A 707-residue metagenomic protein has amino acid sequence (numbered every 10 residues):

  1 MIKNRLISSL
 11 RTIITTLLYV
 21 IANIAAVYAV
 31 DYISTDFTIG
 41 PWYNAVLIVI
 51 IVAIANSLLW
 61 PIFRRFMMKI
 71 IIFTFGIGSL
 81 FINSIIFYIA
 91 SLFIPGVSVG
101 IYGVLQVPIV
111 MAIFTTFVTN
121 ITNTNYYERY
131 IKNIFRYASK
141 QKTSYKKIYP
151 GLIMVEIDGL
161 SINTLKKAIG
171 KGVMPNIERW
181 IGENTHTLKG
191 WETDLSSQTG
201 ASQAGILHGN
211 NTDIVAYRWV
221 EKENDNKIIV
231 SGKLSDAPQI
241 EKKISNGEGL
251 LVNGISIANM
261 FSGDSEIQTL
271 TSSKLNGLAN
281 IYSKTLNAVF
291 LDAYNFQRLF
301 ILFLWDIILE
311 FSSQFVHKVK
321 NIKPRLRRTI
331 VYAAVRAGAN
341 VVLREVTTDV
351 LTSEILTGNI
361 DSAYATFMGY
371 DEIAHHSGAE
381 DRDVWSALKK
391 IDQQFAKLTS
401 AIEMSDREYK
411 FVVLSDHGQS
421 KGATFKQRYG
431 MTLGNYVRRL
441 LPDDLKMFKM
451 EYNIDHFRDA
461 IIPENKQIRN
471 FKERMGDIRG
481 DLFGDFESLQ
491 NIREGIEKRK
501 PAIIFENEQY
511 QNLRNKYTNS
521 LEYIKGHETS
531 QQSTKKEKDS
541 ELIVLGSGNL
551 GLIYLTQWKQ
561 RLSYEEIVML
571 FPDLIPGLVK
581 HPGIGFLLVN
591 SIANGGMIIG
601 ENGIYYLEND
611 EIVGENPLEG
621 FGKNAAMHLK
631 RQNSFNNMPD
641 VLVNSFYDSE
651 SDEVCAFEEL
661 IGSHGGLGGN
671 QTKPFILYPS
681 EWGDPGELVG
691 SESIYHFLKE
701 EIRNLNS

Functional and structural regions predicted by a protein language model:
M1-Q106, V110, F114-Y126: Juxtamembrane/disordered regions of integral membrane proteins
Y126-R129, G209-G378, N491, P501 (+9 more regions): His/Asp/Glu-rich, glycine-adjacent segments that coordinate divalent cations and/or stabilize oxyanion chemistry on
Y130-T185, R428: Active-site-proximal N-terminal segment of extracellular/periplasmic enzymes that hydrolyze or transfer
K167-A204, G209-D213: Short, structured active-site-proximal loop/turn typified by the sulfatase FGly-forming signature C/S-X-P-X-R
V341-V346, I355, Y370-F411, N435-L445 (+1 more regions): A long, amphipathic alpha-helix that forms part of the scaffold/cap immediately adjacent to metal-dependent active
I391-G430, Q511, G596-I599, I604: Metal-dependent active-site segment of extracytoplasmic phospho-/sulfohydrolases and closely related
Q557-E650: Acidic, glycine-rich loop-and-strand cores that form catalytic or ligand-binding grooves in diverse globular domains
E619-F697: Low-complexity, glycine/alanine/valine/leucine- and proline-rich hydrophobic stretches
